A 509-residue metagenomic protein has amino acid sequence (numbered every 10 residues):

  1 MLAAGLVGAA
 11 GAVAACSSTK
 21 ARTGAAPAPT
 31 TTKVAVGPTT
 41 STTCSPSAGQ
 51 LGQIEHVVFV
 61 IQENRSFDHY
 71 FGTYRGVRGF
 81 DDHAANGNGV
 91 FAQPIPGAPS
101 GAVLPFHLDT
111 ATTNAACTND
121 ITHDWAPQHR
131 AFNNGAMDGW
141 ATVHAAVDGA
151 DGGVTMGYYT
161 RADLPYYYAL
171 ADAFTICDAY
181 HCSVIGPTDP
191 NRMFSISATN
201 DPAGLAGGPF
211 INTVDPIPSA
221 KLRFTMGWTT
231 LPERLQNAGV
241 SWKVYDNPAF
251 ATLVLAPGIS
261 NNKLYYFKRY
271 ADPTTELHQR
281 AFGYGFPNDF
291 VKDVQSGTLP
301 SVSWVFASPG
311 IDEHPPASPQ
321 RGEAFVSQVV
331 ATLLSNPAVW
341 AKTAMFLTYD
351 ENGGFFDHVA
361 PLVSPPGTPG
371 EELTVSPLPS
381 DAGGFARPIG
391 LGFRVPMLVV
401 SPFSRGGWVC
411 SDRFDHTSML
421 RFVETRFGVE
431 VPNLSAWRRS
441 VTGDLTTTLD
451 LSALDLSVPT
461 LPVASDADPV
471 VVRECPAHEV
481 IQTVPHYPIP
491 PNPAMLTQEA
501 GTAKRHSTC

Functional and structural regions predicted by a protein language model:
M1-S17: N-terminal export signals
T19-C509: N-terminal pro-sequences and low-complexity stem/linker regions of secreted or lumenal proteins
